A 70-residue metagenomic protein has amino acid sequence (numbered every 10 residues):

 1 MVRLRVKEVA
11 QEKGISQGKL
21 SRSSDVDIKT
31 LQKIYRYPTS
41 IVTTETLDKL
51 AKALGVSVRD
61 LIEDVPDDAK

Functional and structural regions predicted by a protein language model:
M1-G14, G18: A short, Lys/Arg-rich alpha-helix, primarily the initiator
R3-L4, I28, T44-L47: Short alpha-helical elements of helix-turn-helix
E8, K33, I62-K70: Short, charged recognition helix plus adjacent turn of helix-turn-helix-like nucleic-acid-binding domains
A10, S21, A51: The alpha-helix within a helix-turn-helix
Q11, D25, R36-T39, P66: Residue-level detection of the helix-turn-helix DNA-binding "recognition helix"
I15-K33: Short alpha-helical DNA-recognition segment
T39-K52: Short, basic-rich loop-to-helix N-cap that marks the start of a DNA-contacting helix
K52-D60: Intrinsically disordered, low-complexity basic tails/linkers immediately adjacent to helix-turn-helix/homeobox/MYB/SANT
